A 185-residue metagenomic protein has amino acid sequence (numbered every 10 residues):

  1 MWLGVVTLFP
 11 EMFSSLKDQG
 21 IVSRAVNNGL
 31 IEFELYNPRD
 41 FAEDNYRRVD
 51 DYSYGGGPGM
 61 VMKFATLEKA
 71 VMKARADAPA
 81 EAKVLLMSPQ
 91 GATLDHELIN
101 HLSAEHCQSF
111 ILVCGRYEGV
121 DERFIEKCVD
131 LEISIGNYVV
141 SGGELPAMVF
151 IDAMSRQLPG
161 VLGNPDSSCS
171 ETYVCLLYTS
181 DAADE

Functional and structural regions predicted by a protein language model:
M1-R75: N-terminal nucleotide/polyanion-binding subdomain common to many enzyme families
G4-V6, E34-Y36, L85, F110-I111 (+1 more regions): Hydrophobic/aromatic beta-strand patches that form the interior of the parallel beta-sheet core in alpha/beta enzyme
G20-R24, N100-A104, C128: Short, solvent-exposed amphipathic alpha-helical segments in soluble enzyme and RNA/protein-processing domains
R39-D44, A92, V139-S141: A short acidic, often aromatic-flanked loop/helix-cap motif at beta-alpha or helix-coil junctions that lines enzyme
K63-C114: S-adenosyl-L-methionine/SAH cofactor-binding core of RNA-modifying enzymes
V120, F124-E171: Structured adenosyl-cofactor binding patch, chiefly the S-adenosyl-L-methionine
E171-L177: Thiamine diphosphate
Y178-A183: Conserved small/polar residues in nucleotide/adenosyl-binding loops
